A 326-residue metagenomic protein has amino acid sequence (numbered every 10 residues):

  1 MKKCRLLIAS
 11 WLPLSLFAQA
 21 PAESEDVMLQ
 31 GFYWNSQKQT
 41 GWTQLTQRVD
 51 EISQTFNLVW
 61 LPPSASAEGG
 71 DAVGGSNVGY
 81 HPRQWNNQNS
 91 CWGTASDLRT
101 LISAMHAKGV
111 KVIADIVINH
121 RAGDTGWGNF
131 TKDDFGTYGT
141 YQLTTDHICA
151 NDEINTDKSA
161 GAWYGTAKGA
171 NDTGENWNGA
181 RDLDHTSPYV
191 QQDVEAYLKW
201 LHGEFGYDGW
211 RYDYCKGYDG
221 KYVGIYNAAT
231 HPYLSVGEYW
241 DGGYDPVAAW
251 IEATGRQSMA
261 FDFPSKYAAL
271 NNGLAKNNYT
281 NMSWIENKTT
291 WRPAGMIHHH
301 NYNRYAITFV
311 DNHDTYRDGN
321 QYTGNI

Functional and structural regions predicted by a protein language model:
K2-S10: Sec-dependent signal peptide recognition, specifically the positively charged N-region followed immediately by
S10-A18: Hydrophobic h-region of N-terminal signal peptides that target proteins for export in Gram-negative bacteria
Q19-G41, N176-D182: Boundary/entry segment of secreted carbohydrate-active catalytic domains
A22-Q30, Q44, R48-E51, P63-A65 (+5 more regions): Active-site-proximal helices and loops of the catalytic beta/alpha 8
S24-D26, A67-S103, K132-D184: Aromatic- and acidic-residue-enriched carbohydrate-binding clefts of CAZyme catalytic domains
Q30-F32, N171-T186, E204, N312-D318: Short glycine/proline-rich turn/loop motifs
G93-G126, F130-D134: Substrate-binding cleft of carbohydrate-active enzyme catalytic domains
G161, D182-Y197: Alpha-helical scaffold elements lining the catalytic groove of polysaccharide deacetylases
